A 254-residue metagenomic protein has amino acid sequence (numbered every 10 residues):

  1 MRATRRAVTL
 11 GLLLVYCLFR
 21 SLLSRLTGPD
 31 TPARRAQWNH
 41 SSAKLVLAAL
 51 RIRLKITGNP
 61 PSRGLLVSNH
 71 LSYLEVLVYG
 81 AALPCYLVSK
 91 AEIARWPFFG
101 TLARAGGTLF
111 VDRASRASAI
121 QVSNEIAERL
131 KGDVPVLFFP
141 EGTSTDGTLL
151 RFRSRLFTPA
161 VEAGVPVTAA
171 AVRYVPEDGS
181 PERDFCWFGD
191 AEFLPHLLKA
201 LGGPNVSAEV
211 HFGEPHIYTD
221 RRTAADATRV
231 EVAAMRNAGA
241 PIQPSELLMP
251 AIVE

Functional and structural regions predicted by a protein language model:
M1-I56, T101-G106: A transmembrane-helix-recognition feature enriched in membrane-embedded lipid enzymes and envelope glyco-/phospholipid
N39-A91, L102-A103: Conserved H-X4-D acyltransferase segment
R63-L65, T108, D133-F139, P166 (+1 more regions): Residue-level preference for the first positions of well-ordered beta-strands
L74-E125, L130: Membrane-embedded segments
F98-G100, T148-D226, A238-P250: A cross-family acyltransferase "interaction/gating" segment
F110-D112, G213-P215, E231-M235: Polar-ligand-bearing catalytic/cofactor-coordination segments of membrane-embedded or membrane-tethered inner-membrane
A119, I126-V136, P140-R153, F157: Soluble extracytoplasmic domains of inner/organellar membrane proteins
